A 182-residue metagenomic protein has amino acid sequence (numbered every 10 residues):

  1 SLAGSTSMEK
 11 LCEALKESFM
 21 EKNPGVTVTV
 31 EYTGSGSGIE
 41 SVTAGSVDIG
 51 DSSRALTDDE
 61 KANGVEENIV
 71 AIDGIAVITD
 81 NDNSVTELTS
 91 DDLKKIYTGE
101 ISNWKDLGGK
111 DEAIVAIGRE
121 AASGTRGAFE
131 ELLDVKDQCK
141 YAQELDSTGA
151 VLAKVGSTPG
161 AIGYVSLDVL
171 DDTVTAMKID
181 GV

Functional and structural regions predicted by a protein language model:
S1-V182: Exported/periplasmic ABC-transporter solute-binding proteins
